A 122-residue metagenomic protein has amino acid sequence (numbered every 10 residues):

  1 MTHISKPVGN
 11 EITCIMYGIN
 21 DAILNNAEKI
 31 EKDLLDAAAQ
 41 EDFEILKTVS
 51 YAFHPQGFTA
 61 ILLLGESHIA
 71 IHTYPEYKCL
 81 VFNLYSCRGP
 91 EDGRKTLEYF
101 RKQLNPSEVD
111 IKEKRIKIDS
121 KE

Functional and structural regions predicted by a protein language model:
M1-E122: Polybasic/polar functional segments that serve as interface/processing modules
